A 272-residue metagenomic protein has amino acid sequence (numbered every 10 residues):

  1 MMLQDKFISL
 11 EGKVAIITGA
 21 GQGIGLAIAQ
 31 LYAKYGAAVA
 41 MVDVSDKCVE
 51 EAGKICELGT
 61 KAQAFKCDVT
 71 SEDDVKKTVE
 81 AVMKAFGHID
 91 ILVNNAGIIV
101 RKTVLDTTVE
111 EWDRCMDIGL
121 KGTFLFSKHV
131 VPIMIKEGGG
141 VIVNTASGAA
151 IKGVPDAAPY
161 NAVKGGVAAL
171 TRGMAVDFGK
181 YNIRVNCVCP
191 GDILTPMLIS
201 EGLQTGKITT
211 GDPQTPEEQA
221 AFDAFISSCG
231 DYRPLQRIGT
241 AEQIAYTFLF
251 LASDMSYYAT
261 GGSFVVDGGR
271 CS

Functional and structural regions predicted by a protein language model:
V14, G21-Q22: Conserved glycine-rich cofactor-binding loop
T103-V104, E111-M116, C229: Substrate-binding pocket helix/loop in short-chain dehydrogenase/reductase
F124-S127, I135, L235-V266, C271: C-terminal substrate-recognition "lid" of short-chain dehydrogenase/reductases
S127, V163, T171: Active-site helix of classical SDR
P132, V176-D177, Y257: Alpha-helical segment proximal to the catalytic Tyr-Lys
S147: Residue(s) in the substrate-gating loop at a strand-loop-helix junction that position the organic substrate next
G179, R184, A259-G261: Short, small/polar-rich loop/turn modules that mediate ligand/substrate recognition or access, typified
